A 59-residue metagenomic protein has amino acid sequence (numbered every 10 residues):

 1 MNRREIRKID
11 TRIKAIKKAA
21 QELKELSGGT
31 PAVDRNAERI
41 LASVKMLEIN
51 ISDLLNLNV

Functional and structural regions predicted by a protein language model:
M1-G28: N-terminal acidic leader/helix
E25-V59: Short, charge-rich amphipathic interface segments used for partner binding and complex assembly
